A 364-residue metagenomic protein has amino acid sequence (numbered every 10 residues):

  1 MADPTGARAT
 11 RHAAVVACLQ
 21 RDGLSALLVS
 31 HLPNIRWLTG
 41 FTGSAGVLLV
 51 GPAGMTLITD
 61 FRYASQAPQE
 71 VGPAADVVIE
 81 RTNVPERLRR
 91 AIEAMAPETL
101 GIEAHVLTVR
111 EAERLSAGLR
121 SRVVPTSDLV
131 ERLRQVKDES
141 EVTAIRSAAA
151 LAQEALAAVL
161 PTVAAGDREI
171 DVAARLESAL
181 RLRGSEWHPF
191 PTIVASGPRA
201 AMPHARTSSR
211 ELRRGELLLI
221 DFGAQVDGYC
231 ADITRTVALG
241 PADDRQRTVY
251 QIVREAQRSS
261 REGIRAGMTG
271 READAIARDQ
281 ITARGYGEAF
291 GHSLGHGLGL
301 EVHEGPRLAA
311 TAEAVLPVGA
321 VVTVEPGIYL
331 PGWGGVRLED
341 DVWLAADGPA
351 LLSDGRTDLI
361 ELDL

Functional and structural regions predicted by a protein language model:
M1-L364: Active-site neighborhoods and metal-handling regions in enzymes and metal-associated proteins
